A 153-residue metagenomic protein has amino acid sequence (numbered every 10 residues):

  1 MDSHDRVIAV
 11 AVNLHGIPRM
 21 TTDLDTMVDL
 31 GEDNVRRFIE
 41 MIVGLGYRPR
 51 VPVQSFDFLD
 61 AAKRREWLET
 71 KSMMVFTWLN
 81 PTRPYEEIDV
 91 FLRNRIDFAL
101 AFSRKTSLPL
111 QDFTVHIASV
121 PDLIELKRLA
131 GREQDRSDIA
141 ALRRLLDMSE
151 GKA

Functional and structural regions predicted by a protein language model:
M1-A153: Compositionally biased terminal segments of proteins
